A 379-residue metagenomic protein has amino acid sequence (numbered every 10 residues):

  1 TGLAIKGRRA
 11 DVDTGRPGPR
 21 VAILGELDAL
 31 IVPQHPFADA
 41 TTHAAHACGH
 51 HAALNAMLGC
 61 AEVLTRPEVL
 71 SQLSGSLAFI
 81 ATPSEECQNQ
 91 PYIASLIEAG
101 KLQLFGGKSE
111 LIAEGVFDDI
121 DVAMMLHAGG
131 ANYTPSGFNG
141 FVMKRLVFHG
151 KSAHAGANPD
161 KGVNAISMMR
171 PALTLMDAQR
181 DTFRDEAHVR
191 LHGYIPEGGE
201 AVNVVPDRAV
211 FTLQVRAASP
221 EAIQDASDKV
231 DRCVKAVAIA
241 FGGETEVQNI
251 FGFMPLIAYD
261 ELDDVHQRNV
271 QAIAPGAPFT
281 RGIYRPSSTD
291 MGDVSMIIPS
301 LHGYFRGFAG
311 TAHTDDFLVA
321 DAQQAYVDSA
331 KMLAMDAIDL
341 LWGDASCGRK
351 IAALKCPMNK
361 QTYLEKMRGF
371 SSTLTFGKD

Functional and structural regions predicted by a protein language model:
T1-A47, H51-A78: Acidic/His- and Gly-rich active-site-bordering loop/insert found across diverse amide/peptide-bond hydrolases
A4, R16-V21, T42, S71-L77 (+5 more regions): Short coil/turn connectors at secondary-structure junctions
A22-E26, A78-T82, M124-H127, V147-H149 (+1 more regions): Short beta-strand segments
N55-G137: Acidic/histidine-rich catalytic neighborhood of metal-dependent amide-processing enzymes
A56-L64, M169-A172, M176, L333-A337: Buried hydrophobic packing segments
A61-I80, M176-A187, W342-G348: Phosphate-handling active-site elements
I112, F117-D264, R268-V270, I283-G292: Midchain, well-structured core segments that form catalytic/ion-binding scaffolds
F279-G377: Zn-dependent metallopeptidase/amidohydrolase metal-coordination segment
